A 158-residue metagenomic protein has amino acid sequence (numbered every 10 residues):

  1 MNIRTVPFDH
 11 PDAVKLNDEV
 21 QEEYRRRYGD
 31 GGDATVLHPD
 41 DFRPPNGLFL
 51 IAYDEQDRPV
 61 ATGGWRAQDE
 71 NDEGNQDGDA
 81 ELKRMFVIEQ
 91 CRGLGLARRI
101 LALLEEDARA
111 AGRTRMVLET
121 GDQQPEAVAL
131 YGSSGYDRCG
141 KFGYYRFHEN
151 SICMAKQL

Functional and structural regions predicted by a protein language model:
R4-K83, I88-Q90, L101-L103, D107 (+2 more regions): Acetyl-CoA-dependent GNAT
F8-D9, L50, T114-V117, G121-G135 (+1 more regions): C-terminal "cap" of GNAT-fold acetyltransferases
I88-Q90, L94, D122: Active-site acidic-Proline motif in GNAT/NAT acetyltransferases
L94, A110-T114: Short coil/turn segments at alpha/beta junctions that flank glycine-rich nucleotide-binding fingerprints
